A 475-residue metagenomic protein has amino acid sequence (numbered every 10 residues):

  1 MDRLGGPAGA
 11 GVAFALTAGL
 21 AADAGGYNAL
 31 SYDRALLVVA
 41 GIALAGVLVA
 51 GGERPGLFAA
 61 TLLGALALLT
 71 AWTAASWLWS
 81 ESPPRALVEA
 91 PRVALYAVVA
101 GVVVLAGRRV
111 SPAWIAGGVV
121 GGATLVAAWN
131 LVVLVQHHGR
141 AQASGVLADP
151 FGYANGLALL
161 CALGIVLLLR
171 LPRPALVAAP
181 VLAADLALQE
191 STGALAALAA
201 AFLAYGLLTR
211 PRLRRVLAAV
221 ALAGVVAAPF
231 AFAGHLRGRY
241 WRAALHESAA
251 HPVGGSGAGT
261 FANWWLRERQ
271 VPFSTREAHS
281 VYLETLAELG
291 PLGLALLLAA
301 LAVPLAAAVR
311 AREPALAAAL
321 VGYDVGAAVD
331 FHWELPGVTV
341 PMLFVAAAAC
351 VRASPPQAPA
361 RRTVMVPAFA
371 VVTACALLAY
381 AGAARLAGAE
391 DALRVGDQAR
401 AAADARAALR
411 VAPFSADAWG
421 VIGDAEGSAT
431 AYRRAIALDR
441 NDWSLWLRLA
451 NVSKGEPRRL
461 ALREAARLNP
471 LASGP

Functional and structural regions predicted by a protein language model:
M1-V12, F58-T61: N-terminal membrane topogenic signal
D2-R3, A311, V345-A381: A juxtamembrane structural motif centered on a specific transmembrane helix
P7-A24, L36-V47, L66, T70-W77 (+6 more regions): Alpha-helical transmembrane segments of multi-pass inner-membrane proteins
A21-D33, V49-G56, S82: Short, hydrophobic transmembrane alpha-helix segments
Y153, R239-A278, Y282-L296: TM-adjacent membrane-interface loops and short helices in multi-pass inner/ER membrane proteins
S191, A376-L377, R410, A437: Structural signature of alpha-solenoid helical repeat scaffolds
A228-R239, R361-R400: Hydrophobic alpha-helical transmembrane segments in integral membrane proteins
A387, D391-P475: C-terminal luminal/periplasmic domains and tails of membrane-associated envelope-modifying transferases
